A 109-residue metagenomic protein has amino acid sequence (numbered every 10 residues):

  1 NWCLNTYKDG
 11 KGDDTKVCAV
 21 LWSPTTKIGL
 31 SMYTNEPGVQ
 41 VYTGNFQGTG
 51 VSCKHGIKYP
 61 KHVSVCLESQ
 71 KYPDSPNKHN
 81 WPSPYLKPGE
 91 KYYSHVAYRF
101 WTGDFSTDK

Functional and structural regions predicted by a protein language model:
N1-K109: Active-site pocket scaffolds in enzymes
